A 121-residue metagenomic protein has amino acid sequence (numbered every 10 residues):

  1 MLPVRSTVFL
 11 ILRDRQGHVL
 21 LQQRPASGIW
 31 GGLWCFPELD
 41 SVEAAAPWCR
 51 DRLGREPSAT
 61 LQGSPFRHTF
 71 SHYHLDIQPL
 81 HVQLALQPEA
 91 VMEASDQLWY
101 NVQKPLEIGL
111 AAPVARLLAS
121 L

Functional and structural regions predicted by a protein language model:
M1-L121: Intrinsically disordered, low-complexity, charged terminal extensions of DNA damage-control enzymes
